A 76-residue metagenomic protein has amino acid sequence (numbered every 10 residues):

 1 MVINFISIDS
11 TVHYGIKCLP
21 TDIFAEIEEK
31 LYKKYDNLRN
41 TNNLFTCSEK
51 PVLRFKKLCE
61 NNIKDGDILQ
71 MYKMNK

Functional and structural regions predicted by a protein language model:
M1-K76: Ubiquitin system architectures
